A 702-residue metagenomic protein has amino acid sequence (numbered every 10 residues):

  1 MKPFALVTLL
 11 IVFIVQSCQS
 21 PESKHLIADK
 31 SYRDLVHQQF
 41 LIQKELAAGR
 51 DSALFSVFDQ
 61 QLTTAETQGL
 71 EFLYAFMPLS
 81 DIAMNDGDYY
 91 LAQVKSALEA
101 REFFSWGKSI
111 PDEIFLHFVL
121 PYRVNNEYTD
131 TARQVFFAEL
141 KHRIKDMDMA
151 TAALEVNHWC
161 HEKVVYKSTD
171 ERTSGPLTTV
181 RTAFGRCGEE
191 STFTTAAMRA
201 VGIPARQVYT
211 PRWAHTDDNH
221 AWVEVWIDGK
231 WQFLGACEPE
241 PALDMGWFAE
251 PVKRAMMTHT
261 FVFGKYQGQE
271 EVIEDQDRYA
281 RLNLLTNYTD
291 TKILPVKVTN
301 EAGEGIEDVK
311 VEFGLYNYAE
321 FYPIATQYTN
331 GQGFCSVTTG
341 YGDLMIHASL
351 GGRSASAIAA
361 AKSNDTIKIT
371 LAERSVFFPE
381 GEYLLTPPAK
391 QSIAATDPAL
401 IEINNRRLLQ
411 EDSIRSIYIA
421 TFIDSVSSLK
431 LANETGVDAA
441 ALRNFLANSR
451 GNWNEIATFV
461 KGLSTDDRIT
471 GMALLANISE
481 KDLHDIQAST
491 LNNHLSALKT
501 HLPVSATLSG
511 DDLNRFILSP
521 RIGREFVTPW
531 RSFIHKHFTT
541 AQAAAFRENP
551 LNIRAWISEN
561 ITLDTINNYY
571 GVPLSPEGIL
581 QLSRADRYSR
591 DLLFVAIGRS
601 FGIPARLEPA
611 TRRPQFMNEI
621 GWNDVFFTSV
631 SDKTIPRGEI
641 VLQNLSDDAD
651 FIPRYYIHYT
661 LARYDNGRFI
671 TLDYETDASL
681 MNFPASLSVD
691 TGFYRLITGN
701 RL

Functional and structural regions predicted by a protein language model:
V15-S17: C-terminal motif of bacterial Sec signal peptides marking the signal peptidase cleavage site
E22, K30-T182, D218, A399-L582 (+1 more regions): Secondary-structure boundary elements
A138, H142-M147, E155-H158, K167-L177 (+8 more regions): Hydrophobic/aromatic-rich core segments of domains that either
E274-N287, A360-T396, L702: Extracellular beta-sheet/turn segments enriched in Thr/Pro/Gly and aliphatic residues
K292-E301, G333, G638-D650: A short, amphipathic beta-strand motif
E301-E320, G342-D343, D647-D673: Short, ordered, surface-exposed loop/turn motifs in non-cytosolic proteins
N317-T339, N666-F683: Short, acidic Ser/Thr/Gly-rich low-complexity loop/linker segments typical of extracellular and cell-surface proteins
H347-S363, P604, I697-L702: A short, solvent-exposed loop/turn motif at the edges and junctions of modular extracellular/periplasmic domains
